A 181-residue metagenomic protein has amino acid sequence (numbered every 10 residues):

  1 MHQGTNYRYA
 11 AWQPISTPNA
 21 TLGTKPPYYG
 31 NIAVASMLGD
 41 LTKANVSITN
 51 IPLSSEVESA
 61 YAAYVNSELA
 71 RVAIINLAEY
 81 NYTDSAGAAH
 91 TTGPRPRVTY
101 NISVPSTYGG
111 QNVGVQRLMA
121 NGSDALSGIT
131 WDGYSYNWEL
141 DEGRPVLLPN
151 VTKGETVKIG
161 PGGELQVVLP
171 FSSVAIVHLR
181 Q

Functional and structural regions predicted by a protein language model:
M1-S59, S67-E68: Aromatic/acidic polysaccharide-binding cleft in carbohydrate-active enzymes
H2-R8, Y80-Y82, G122-A125: Flexible loop/turn segments at secondary-structure boundaries
S47-T49, N66, P96, I159-L165: Ser/Thr- and Asn-enriched, surface-exposed coil loops between beta-strands
I48, A89-T91, T130-Y136: Short intrinsically disordered coil segments
L53-Y108, Q116-G122, S172-A175: Carbohydrate-binding surface patches
S103-V151: Solvent-exposed beta-hairpin/edge-strand motifs
S135-Q181: C-terminal beta-strand-rich structural cap/linker in extracellular carbohydrate-active enzymes
